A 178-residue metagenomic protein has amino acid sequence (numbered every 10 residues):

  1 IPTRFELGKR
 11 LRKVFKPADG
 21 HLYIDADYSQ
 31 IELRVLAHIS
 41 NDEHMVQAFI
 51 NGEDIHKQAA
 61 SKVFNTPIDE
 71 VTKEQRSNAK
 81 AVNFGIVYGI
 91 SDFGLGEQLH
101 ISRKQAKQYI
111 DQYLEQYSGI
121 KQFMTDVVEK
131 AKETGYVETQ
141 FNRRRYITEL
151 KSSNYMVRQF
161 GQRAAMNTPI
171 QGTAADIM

Functional and structural regions predicted by a protein language model:
I1-Q58, K62-S77, F93-G94, Q105: Catalytic nucleotidyl-transfer cores of nucleotide-processing enzymes
S61-I177: Conserved catalytic core of nucleic-acid polymerases
